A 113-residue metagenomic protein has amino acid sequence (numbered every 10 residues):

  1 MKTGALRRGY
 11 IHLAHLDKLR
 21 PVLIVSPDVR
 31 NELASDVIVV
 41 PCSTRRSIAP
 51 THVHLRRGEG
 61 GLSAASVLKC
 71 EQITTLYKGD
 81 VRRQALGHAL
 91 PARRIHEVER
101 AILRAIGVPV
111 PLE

Functional and structural regions predicted by a protein language model:
M1-K18: GIY-YIG nuclease catalytic motif and its immediate N-terminal context
G4, G60-E113: C-terminal terminal-subdomain/extension
R8-G9, A34, P50, A65: Sequence-level motif detector for i,i+2 pairs with an aromatic at +2
Y10-L13, S26, V110: Short helix-to-loop capping/linker segments positioned immediately adjacent to catalytic or ligand/cofactor-binding
H12-H15, H52-H54, H88, H96: Histidine (H) residue identity feature
H15-G58: Compact nucleic-acid interaction/catalytic patches
